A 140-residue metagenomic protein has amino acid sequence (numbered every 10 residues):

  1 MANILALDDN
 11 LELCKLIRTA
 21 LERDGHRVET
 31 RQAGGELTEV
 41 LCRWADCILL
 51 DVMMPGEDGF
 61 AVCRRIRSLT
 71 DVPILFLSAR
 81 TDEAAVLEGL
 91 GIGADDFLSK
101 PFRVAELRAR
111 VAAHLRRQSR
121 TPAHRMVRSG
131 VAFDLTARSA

Functional and structural regions predicted by a protein language model:
M1-E12, I17-L21, I48: Conserved acidic segment of CheY-like receiver
C14, P55, D82, K100: The feature encodes the CheY-like receiver
T30-C47: Acidic, metal-coordinating helix/loop segments flanking the phosphotransfer/catalytic sites of two-component signaling
Q32-A33, D58-A61: Acidic catalytic/metal-coordinating carboxylates
L41-W44, R65-V72, I92: Conserved phosphotransfer cores of two-component systems
D51, S78: Active-site residues of response regulator receiver
A112-A140: Short, Lys/Arg-enriched segments at the junction into DNA-binding effector domains of transcriptional regulators
